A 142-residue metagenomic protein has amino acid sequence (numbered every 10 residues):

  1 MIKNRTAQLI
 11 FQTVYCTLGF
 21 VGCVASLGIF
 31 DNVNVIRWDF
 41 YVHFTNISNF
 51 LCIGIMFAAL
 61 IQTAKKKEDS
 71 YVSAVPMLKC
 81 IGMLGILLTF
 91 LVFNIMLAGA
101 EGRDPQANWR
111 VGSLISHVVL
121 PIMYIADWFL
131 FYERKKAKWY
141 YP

Functional and structural regions predicted by a protein language model:
M1-P142: Aromatic-rich, lipid-facing transmembrane alpha helices and their immediate juxtamembrane interface loops in integral
